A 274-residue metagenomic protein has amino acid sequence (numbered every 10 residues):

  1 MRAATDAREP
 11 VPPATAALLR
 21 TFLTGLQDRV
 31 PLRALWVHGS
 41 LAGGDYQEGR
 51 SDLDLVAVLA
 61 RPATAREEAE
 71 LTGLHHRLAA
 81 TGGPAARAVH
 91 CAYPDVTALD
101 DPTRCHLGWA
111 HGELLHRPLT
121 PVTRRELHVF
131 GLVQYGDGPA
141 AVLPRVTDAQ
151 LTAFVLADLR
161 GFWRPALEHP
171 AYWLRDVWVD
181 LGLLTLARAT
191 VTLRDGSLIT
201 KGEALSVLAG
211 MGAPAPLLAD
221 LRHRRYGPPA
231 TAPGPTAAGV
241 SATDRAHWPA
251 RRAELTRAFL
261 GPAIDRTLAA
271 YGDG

Functional and structural regions predicted by a protein language model:
M1-W36, R66-E68, G274: Helical scaffold of the NTase/Pol beta-like nucleotidyltransferase catalytic core
R2-A7, T72-R175, L183, A189: Conserved NTP/Mg2+-binding pocket subregion across the NTase superfamily
A17-G25, E70-R77, A258, P262: Long, highly charged amphipathic alpha-helices
L26-D28, G43-E48, G83: Short secondary-structure boundary/capping segments within folded domains
G39-R77, A88-Y93: Catalytic metal-binding acidic patch
S40, V96-A98, Y226: Residues that form or immediately flank small-molecule/cofactor binding pockets and catalytic motifs
G44-Q47, L99-R104, P229: Short, solvent-exposed polar/charged micro-motifs at secondary-structure junctions
G131, D137-G274: Nucleotidyltransferase catalytic cores
